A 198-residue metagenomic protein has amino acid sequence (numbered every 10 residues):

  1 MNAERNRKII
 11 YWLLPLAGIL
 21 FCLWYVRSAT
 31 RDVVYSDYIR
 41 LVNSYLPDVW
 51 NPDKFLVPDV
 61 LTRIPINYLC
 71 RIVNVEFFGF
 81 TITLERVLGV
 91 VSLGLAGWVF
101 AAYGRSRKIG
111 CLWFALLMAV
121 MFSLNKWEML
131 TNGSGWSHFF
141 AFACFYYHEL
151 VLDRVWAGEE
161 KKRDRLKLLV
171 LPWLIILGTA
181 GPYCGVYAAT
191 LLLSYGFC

Functional and structural regions predicted by a protein language model:
M1-C22: Start-transfer (signal-anchor) and selected internal transmembrane alpha helices of multi-pass inner/ER membrane
L56-F80: Short hydrophobic/aromatic helix or loop-helix immediately within or flanking a transmembrane segment in polytopic
F77-L95, T131: Loop-to-helix entry region of an early transmembrane alpha helix in multi-pass inner-membrane enzymes
V87-G110, Y147-V151: Transmembrane-helix motifs of polytopic, lipid-linked glycan transferases
G104-S123, A143: Transmembrane-helix signature of polytopic, membrane-embedded enzymes that assemble or transfer cell-envelope glycans
F145-K167: Membrane-interface transmembrane helices that cradle and orient dolichyl/undecaprenyl
D164-Y183, A189: Membrane-interface alpha helices of multi-pass inner-membrane proteins
Y187-C198: Perimembrane helix-loop-helix junctions
